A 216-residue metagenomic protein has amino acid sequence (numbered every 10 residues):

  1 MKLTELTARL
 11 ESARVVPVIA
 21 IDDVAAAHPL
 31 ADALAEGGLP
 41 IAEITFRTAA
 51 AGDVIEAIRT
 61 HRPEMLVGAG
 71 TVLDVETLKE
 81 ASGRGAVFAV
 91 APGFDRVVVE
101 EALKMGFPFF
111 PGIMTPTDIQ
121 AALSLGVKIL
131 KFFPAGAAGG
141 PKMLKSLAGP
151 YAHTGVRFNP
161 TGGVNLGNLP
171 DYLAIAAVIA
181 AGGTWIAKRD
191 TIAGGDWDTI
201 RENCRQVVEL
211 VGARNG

Functional and structural regions predicted by a protein language model:
M1-V87, K104, L166, A174 (+1 more regions): Conserved N-terminal beta1-alpha1 strand-loop-helix module at the mouth
A20-V24, A69-V75, A91-D95, P111-T117 (+2 more regions): Glycine-rich beta-to-alpha transition loops that act as phosphate-gripper elements at the mouths of alpha/beta enzyme
L30, D74-R84, T117-L125, A148 (+2 more regions): Catalytic cores of alpha/beta
G38, G85, G93, G106 (+3 more regions): Conserved functional loop/turn residues at catalytic and ligand-binding sites
M65, F107, V156: A short helix->loop->beta-strand "cap" motif at the edges of active sites that frequently abuts
F88, P92-V98, K131-G140, A176-T199: Glycine-rich phosphate-binding active-site loops on the catalytic face of alpha/beta enzymes
V97-A138: Histidine/lysine/aspartate-rich catalytic loop segments that bind and position anionic ligands
A121, A137, P141-G162: Shared catalytic-loop signature of beta/alpha-barrel
